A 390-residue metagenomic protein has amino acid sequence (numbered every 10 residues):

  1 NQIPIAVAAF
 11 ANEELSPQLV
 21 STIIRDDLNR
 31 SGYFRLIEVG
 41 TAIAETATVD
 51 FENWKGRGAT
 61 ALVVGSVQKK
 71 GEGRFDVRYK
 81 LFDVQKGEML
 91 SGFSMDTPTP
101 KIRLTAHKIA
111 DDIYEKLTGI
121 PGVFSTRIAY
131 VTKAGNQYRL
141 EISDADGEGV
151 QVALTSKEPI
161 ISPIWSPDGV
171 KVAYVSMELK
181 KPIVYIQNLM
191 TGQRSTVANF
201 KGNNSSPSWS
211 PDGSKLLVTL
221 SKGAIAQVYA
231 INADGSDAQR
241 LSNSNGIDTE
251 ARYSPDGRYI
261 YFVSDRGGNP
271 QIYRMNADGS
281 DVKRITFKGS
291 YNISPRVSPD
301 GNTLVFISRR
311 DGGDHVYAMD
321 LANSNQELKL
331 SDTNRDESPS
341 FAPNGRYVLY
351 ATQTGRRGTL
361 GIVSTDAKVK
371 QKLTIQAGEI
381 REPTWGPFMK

Functional and structural regions predicted by a protein language model:
N1-W54, V63, V67: Short beta-strand->alpha-helix linker/helix-N-cap micro-motif that forms a surface specificity/interaction loop
A47-D112: Amphipathic beta-strand/beta-sheet edge segments enriched in Tyr/Trp
Q85, D144-E148, N188-G192, N232-S236 (+3 more regions): Short loop/turn segments that connect beta-strands within beta-propeller blades
P121, T132-R139, S156-E158, V175-V184 (+11 more regions): A flexible loop/linker signature enriched in serine peptidases of the S9 family
I128, G169-V172, G213-L217, G257-I260 (+2 more regions): Hydrophobic beta-strand positions that form the internal "hydrophobic ladder" of WD40/Gbeta-like beta-propeller blades
G149-L154, Q193-A198, D237-S242, D281-T286 (+2 more regions): A short beta-strand motif characteristic of beta-propeller blades
G361-K390: Blade-level signature of beta-propeller repeat domains, shared across WD40, Kelch, NHL, RCC1 and BNR/Asp-box propellers
